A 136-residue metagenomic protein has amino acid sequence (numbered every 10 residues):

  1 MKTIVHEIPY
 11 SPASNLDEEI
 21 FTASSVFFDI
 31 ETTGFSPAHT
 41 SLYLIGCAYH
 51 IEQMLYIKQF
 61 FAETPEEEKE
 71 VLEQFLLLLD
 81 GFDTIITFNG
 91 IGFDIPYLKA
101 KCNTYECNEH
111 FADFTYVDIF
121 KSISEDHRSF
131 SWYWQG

Functional and structural regions predicted by a protein language model:
M1-T22: N-terminal accessory regions of nucleic-acid-interacting proteins
S24-T33: Two-metal-ion RNase H-like nuclease active-site motif
T32, S36-I51, Y56-I57: RNase H-like nuclease fold core
S41-Y43, G92-G136: Metal-dependent phosphoesterase core characteristic of DEDDh/y 3'-5' exonuclease domains
Y56-L76: Nucleic-acid-processing active sites and adjacent nucleic-acid-binding tracks, predominantly divalent metal-dependent
D83-D94: Acidic beta-strand-to-loop metal/phosphate-binding motif
